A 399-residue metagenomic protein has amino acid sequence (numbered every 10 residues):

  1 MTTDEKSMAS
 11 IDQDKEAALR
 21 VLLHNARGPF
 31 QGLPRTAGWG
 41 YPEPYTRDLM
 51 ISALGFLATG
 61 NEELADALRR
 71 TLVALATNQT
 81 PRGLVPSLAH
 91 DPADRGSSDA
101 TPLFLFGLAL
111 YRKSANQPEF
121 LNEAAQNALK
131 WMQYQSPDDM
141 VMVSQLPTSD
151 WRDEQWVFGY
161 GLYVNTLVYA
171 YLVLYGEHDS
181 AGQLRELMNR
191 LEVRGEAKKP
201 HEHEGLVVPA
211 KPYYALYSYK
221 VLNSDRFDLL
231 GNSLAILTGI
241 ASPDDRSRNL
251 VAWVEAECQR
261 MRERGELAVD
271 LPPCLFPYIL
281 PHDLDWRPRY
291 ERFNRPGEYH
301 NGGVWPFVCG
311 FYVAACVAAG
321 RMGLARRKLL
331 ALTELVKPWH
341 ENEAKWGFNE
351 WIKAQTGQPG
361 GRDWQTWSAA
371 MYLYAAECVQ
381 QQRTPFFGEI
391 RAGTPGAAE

Functional and structural regions predicted by a protein language model:
T2-E43, R70-D94, Y134-G159, N189-V304 (+1 more regions): Extended glycan-interaction surfaces of carbohydrate-active proteins
P42-M140, L162-N165, G303-V313, M322-A325 (+2 more regions): Aromatic-rich carbohydrate-recognition surfaces in CAZymes
A53, A109, Y169, V173 (+2 more regions): Amphipathic alpha-helical segments within well-ordered protein domains
A58, T77, L110, L174-E177 (+4 more regions): Positions within ordered alpha-helical repeat solenoids
F104, A170-G182, L216-Y219, L230-N232: C-terminal extensions
F120-A124, S180, R246, L250: Structural recognition of alpha-solenoid helical scaffolds
Y160-K199: Aromatic- and glycine-enriched pocket-lining scaffold segments that form the walls of small-molecule binding clefts
Y175-G182, S242-R246, R321: Short glycine/proline-enriched coil/turn segments at helix->beta-strand junctions
